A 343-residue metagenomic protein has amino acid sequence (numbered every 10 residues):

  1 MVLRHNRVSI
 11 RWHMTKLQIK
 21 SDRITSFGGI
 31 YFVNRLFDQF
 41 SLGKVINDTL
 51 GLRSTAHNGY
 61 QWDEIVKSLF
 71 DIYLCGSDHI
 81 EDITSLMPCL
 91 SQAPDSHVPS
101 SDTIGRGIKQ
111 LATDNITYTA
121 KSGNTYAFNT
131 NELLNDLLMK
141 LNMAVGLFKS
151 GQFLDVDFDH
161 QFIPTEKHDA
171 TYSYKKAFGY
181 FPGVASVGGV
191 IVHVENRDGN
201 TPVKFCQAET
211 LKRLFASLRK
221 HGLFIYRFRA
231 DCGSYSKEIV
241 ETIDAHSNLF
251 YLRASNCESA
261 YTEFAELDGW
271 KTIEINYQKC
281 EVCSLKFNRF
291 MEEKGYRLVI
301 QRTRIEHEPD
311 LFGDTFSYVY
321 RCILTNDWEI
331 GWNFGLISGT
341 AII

Functional and structural regions predicted by a protein language model:
M1-A177, V184-N200, C206-H221: Dynamic "connector" segments at or just before major functional cores
I19, Y251-I343: An anionic, glycine-rich sequence signature occurring as long contiguous blocks
I80-D82, F153-D155, I225-R227, S247-F250 (+1 more regions): Beta-sheet entry/capping signal
L90-A93, R106, I163-T165, V192 (+5 more regions): Flexible loop/turn segments at secondary-structure boundaries
L111, N115, Y172-S173, T242-N248 (+2 more regions): Short secondary-structure boundary/capping segments
F158-H160, C232, A254, N326-D327: Residues immediately flanking
F181, E238-I239, E308-F312: Generic recognition of flexible, low-complexity loop/linker segments
P202-Y261: Domain-level cores of phosphate- or acyl-group-handling catalytic modules
